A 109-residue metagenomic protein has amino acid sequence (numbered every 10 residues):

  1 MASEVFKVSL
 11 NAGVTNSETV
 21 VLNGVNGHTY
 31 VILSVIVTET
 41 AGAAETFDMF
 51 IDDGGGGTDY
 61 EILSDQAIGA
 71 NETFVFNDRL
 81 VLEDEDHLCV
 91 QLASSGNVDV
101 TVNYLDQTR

Functional and structural regions predicted by a protein language model:
M1-S34, T40, Q91-R109: C-terminal interaction-tip segments
V31-L33, E45, D84: Residues that flank catalytic or metal-binding motifs in active/ligand-binding sites
G42-L63: Short, surface-exposed beta-strand/strand-loop-strand elements in extracellular ectodomains
G57-E85: Intrinsically disordered, low-complexity Pro/Gly/Ser/Thr-rich segments with frequent PxxP/GP/PP motifs and embedded
L80-G96: Noncatalytic modules at the cell exterior or secretory-pathway interfaces, chiefly beta-strand-rich lectin/adhesion
